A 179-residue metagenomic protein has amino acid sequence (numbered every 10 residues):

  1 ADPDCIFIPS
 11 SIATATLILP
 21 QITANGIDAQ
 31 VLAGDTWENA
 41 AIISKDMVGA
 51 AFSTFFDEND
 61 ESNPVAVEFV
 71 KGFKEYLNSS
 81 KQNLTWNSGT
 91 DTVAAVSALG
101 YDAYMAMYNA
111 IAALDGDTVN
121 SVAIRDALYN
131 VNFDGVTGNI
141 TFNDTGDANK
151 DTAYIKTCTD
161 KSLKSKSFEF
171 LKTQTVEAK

Functional and structural regions predicted by a protein language model:
A1, A24-G26, I43-D46, T118-V119 (+1 more regions): Extracellular/periplasmic catalytic domains that process cell-envelope and extracellular macromolecules
P3-N25, A103-A106: Hydrophobic alpha-helical
L19-Y101, C158, L171-V176: Extracellular/periplasmic periplasmic-binding protein-like sensory domains
S79-A98, Y104, Y108-K164: Segments of small-molecule ligand-sensing domains
S165-F170: Short, surface-exposed terminal/edge motifs of secreted or surface/virion proteins that either
